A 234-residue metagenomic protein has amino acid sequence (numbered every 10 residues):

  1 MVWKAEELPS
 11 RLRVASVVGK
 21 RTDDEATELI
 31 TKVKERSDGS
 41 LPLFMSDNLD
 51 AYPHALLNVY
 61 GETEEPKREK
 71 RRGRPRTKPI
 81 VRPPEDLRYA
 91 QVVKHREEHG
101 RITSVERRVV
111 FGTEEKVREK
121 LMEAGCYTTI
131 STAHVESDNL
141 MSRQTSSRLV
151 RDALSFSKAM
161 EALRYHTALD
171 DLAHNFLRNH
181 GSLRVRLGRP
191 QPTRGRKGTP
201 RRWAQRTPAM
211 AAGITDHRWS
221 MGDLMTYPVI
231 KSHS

Functional and structural regions predicted by a protein language model:
M1-S234: Residue-level recognition of single "structural anchor" positions that define or cap local secondary structure
